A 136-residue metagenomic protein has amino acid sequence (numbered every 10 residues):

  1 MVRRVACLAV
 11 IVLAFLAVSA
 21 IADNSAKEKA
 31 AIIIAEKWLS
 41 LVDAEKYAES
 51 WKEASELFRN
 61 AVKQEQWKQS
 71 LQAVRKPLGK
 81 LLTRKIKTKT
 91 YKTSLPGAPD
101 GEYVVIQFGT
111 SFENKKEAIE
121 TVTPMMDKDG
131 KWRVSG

Functional and structural regions predicted by a protein language model:
M1-L8: Bacterial N-terminal signal peptides that target proteins for export
L8-A17: Bacterial N-terminal signal peptides
A17-K46: Short, low-complexity N-terminal intrinsically disordered segments enriched in polar/charged residues
D23-S25, E36-S40, E53-N60, T110-S111: Second-shell loop/turn segments in exported
I32-I34, A48-G101: Short solvent-exposed beta->alpha transition segments
T88-G136: Exposed beta-sheet edge and beta->alpha loop/turn motif
